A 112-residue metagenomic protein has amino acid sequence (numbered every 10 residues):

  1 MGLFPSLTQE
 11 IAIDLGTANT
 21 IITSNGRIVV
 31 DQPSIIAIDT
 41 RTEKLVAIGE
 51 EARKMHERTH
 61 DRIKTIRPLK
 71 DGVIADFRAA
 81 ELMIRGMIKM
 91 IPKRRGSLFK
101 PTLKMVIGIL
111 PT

Functional and structural regions predicted by a protein language model:
M1-T112: Nucleotide/phosphate-binding catalytic cleft detector across ATP-hydrolyzing and phosphate-transferring enzymes
